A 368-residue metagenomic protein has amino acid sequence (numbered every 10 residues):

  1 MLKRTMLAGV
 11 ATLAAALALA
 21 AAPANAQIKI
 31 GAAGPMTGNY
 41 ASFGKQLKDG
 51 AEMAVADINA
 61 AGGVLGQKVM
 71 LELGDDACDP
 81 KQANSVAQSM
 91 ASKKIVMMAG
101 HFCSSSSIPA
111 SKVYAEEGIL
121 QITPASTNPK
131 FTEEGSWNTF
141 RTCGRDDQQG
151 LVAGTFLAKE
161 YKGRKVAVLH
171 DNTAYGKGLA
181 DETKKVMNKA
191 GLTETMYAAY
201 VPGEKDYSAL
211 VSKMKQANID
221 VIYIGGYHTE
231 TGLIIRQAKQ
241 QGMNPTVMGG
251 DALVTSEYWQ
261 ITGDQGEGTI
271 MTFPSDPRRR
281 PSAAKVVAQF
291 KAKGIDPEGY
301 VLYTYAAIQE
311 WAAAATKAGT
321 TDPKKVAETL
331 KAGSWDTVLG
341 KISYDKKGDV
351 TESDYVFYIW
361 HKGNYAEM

Functional and structural regions predicted by a protein language model:
L2-G9, A26-M368: Extracytosolic ligand-binding ectodomains
T12: Acidic/charged coordination and interface sites in well-structured regions
A15-N25: C-terminal segment of classical bacterial N-terminal signal peptides
